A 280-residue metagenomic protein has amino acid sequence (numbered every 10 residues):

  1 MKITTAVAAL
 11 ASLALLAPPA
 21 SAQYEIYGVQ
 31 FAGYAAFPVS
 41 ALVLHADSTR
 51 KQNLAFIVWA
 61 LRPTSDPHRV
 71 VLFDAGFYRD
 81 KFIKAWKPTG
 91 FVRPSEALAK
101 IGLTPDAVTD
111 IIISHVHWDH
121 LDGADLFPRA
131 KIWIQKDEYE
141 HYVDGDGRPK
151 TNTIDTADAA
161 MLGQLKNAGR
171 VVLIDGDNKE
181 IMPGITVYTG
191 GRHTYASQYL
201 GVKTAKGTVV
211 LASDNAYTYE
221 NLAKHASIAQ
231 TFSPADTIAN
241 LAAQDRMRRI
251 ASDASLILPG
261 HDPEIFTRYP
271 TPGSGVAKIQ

Functional and structural regions predicted by a protein language model:
M1-V7: Bacterial N-terminal signal peptides that target proteins for export
V7-A14: Bacterial N-terminal signal peptides
L16-P19: N-terminal signal peptide c-region/cleavage motif recognized by signal peptidases
F31-E96, Y199-A216: Conserved beta-strand hairpin/beta-sheet module of binuclear metal-dependent hydrolase folds, prominently
L72-D74, T109-H115, I134-Q135, T189-R192 (+3 more regions): Active-site neighborhood of phospho(di)ester-bond hydrolases with catalytic His/Asp-centered motifs
K87-I134: Active-site metal-binding motif and surrounding structural segment of the metallo-beta-lactamase
P88-F91, Y199, A205-Q280: Cap/insert and terminal regions of metallo-dependent hydrolase folds
V92-L103, A107, K136-T189, A235-A254: Metallo-beta-lactamase
